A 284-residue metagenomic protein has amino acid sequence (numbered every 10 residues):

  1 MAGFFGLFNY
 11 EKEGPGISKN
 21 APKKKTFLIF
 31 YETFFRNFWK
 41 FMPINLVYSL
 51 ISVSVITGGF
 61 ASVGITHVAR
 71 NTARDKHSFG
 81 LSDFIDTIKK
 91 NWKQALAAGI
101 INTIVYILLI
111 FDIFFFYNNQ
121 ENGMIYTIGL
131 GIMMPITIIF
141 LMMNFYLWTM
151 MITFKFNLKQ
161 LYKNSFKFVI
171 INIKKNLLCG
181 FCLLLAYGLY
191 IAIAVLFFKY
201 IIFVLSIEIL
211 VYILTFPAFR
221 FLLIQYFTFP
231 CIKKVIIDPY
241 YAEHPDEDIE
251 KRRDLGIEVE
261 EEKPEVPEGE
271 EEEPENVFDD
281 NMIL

Functional and structural regions predicted by a protein language model:
M1-N119, I125-G129, F140-F145, M150-L284: Helix-coil boundary and N-terminal low-complexity module in membrane systems
I132: S-adenosylmethionine/decaboxylated-SAM
